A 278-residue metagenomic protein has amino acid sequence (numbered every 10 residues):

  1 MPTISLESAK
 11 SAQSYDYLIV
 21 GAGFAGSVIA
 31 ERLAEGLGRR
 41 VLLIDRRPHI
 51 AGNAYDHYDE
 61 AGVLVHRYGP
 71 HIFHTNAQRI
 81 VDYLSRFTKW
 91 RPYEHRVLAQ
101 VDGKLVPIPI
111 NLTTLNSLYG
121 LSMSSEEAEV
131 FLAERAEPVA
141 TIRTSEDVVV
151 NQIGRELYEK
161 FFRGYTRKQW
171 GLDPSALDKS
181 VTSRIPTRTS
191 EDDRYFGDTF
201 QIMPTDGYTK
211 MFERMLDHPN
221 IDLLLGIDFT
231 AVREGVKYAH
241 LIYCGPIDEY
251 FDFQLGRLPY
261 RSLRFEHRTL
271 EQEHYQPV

Functional and structural regions predicted by a protein language model:
M1-Q13: A short, basic/flexible loop-to-alpha-helix module at the beginning of a structural domain
K10-A25, L42: Beta1/beta-strand and adjacent pyrophosphate-binding region of the FAD-binding site in flavoprotein oxidoreductases
E31-E60: Glycine-rich FAD pyrophosphate-binding loop
G36, I227-V278: Mid-domain catalytic core of redox enzymes that form a hydrophobic substrate pocket/lid adjacent to a catalytic redox
R40, L64, K89, N220-D222: Conserved beta-strand segments of alpha/beta enzyme cores
N53-H57, I110-L112, L255-G256: Short aromatic-enriched loop/helix-cap "lid" or pocket-rim segments at secondary-structure transitions that line
A61-R135: Dinucleotide-binding Rossmann-like beta1-alpha1 core, especially the glycine-rich loop that anchors the ADP
D102-H240, C244, F251: Active-site/ligand-binding neighborhood in enzyme catalytic cores
